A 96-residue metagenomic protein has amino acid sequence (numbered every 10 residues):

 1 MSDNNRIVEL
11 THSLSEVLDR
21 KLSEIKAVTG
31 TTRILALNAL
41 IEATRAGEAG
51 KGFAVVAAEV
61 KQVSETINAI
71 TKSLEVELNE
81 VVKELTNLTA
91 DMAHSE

Functional and structural regions predicted by a protein language model:
M1, M92-E96: Alpha-helical coiled-coil heptad-repeat segments
M1-S2, E9: Short, low-complexity N-terminal regulatory "tails/caps" that precede and couple sensory modules
E9-E16, R20-T31, T44-N87: Parallel, heptad-repeat alpha-helical coiled-coil signal-transduction segments
